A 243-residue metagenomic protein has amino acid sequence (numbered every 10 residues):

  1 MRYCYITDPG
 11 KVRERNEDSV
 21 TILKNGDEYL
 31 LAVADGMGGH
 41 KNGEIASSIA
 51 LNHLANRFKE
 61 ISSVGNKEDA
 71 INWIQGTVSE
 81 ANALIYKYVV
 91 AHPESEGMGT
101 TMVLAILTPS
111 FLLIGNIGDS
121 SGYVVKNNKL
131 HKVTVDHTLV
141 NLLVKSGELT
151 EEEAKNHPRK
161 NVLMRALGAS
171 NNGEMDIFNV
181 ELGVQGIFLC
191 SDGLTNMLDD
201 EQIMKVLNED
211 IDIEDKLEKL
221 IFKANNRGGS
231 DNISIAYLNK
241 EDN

Functional and structural regions predicted by a protein language model:
M1-N243: PP2C/PPM-type serine/threonine phosphatase catalytic domain
